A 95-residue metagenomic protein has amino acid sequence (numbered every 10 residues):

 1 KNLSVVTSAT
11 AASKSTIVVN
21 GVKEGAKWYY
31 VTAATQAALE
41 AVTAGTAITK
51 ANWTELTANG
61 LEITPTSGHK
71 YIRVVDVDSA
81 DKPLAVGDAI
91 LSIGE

Functional and structural regions predicted by a protein language model:
K1-V6: Proline-enriched interdomain boundary motifs that mark the N-terminal boundary and often initiate the first structured
A9-V18: Short coil/turn motif common to extracellular beta-sandwich-like domains
N20-E24: Short glycine/proline-centered coil/turn motifs in the loop regions of extracellular beta-sandwich domains
A26-Y30: Short beta-strand elements bearing conserved aromatic residues within extracellular beta-rich modules
T32-L39: Change "in extracellular beta-sheet-rich domains … of secreted and cell-surface proteins" to "in beta-sheet-rich domains
W53, T57-H69: Surface-exposed, short loops/turns at beta-strand junctions within beta-sandwich domains
V74-D76: Conserved structural position at the C-terminal beta-strand of extracellular beta-sandwich adhesion modules
A80-E95: Extracellular fibronectin type III
